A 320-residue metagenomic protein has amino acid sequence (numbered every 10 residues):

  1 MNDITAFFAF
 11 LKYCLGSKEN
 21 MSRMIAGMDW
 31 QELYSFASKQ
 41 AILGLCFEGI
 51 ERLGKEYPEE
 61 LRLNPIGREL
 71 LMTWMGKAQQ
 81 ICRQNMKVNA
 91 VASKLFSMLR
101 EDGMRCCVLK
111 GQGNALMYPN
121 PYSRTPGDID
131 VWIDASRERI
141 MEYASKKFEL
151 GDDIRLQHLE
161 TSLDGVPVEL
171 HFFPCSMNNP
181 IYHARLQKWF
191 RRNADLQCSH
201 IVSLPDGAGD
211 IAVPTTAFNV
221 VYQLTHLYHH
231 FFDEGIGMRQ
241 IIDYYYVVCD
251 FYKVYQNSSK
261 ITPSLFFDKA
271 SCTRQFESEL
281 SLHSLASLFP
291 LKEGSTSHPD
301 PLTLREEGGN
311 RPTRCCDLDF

Functional and structural regions predicted by a protein language model:
M1-G127, W132-K292, R314-F320: Conserved NTP-donor binding/palm subdomain of two-metal-ion nucleotidyltransferases/polymerases, i.e., the charged
E293-G294, R305-G308: Glycine-biased, low-complexity coil/linker segments
